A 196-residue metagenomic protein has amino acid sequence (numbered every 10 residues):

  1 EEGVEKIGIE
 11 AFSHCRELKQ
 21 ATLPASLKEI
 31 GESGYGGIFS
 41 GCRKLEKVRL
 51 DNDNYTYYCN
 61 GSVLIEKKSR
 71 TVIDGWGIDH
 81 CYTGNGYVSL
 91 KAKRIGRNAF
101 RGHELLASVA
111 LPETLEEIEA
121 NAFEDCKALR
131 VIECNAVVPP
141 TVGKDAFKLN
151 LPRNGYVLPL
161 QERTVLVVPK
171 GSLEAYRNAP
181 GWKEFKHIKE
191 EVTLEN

Functional and structural regions predicted by a protein language model:
E1-K6, C15-G31, C42-V63, K67-R97 (+4 more regions): Structural signature of tandem-repeat unit edges
G8-A11, G36-G37, G96-A99, E119-A122 (+1 more regions): Consensus positions within tandem repeat domains that build extended binding/scaffold surfaces
S40, L64, E124, D145-P152 (+1 more regions): A structural signal for leucine-rich repeat
L194-N196: Short, solvent-exposed mixed-charge patches
